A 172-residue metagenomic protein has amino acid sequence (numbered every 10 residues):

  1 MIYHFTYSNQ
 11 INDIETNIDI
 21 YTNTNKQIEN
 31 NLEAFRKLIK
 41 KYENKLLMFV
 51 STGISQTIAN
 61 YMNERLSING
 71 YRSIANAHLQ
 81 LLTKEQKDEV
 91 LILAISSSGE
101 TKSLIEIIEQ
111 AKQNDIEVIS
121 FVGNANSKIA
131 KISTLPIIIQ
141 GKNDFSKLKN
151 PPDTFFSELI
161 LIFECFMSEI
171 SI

Functional and structural regions predicted by a protein language model:
M1-A34: HTH-adjacent hinge/linker in prokaryotic transcriptional regulators
I18-T22, I39, F166: Hydrophobic alpha-helical core bundles mediating ligand binding, dimerization, or RNAP-core interactions
T24-Q27, K41, I172: A structural signal for alpha-helix termini and helix-coil/disorder junctions
N31-K45: Glycine-rich phosphate/diphosphate-binding loops that line cofactor/substrate pockets in enzymes
Y42-S171: Glycine-rich phosphate-binding loops that contact phosphosugars or nucleotide phosphates
